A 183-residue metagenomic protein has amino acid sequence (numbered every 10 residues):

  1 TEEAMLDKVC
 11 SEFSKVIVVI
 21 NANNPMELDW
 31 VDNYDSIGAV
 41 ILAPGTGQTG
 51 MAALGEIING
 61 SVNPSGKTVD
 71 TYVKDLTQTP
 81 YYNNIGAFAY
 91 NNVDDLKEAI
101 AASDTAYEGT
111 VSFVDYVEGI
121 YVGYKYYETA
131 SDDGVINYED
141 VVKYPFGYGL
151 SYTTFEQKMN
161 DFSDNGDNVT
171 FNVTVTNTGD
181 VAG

Functional and structural regions predicted by a protein language model:
T1-D35: Hydrophobic helix-and-loop "lid/oligomerization" segment in the mid-to-C-terminal part of catalytic domains
N21, M26-A182: Secreted, periplasmic, or luminal enzymes acting at the cell surface/secretory milieu
